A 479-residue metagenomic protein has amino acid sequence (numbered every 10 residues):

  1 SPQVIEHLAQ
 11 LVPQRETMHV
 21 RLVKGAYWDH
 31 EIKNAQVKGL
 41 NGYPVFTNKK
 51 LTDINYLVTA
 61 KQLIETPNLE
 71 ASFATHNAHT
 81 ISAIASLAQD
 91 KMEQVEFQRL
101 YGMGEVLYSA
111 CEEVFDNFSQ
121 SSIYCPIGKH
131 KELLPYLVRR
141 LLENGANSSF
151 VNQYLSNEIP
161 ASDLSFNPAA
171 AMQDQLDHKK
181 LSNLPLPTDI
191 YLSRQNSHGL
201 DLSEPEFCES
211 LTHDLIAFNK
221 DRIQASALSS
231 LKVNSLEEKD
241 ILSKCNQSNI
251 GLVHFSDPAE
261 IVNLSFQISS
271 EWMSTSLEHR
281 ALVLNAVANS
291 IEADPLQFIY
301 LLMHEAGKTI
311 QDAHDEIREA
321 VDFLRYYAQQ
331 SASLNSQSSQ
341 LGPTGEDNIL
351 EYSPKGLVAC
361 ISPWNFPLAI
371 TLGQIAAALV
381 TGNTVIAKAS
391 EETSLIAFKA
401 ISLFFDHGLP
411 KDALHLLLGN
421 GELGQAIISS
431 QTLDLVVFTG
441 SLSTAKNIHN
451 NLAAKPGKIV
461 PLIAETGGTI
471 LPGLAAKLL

Functional and structural regions predicted by a protein language model:
S1, H19-L22, E70-A74, E96-Q98 (+9 more regions): Structured core elements
S1-H198: Positively charged, amphipathic and often flexible ligand-engagement surfaces
P2-Q10, L57-K61, E65, A78 (+7 more regions): Amphipathic, non-transmembrane alpha-helical secondary structure
P2-Q3, Y27-E31, A78-A83, M103-Y108 (+12 more regions): Flexible loop/turn segments at secondary-structure boundaries
Q10-M18, E65-N68, L87-V95, V114-F118 (+6 more regions): Secondary-structure transition/capping motifs at alpha-helix termini and the adjoining loop/turn into the next element
V37-N41, L63-E65, A88-E93, C111-S121 (+5 more regions): Short acidic (Asp/Glu) and glycine-rich catalytic loops that position anionic groups and cofactors
D116-F118, I127-G128, E132-N263, Q267 (+6 more regions): Terminal low-complexity tails and localization/encapsulation signals of metabolic enzymes
M303, S331-L479: Rossmann-like NAD(P) dinucleotide-binding subdomain of oxidoreductase/dehydrogenase enzymes
